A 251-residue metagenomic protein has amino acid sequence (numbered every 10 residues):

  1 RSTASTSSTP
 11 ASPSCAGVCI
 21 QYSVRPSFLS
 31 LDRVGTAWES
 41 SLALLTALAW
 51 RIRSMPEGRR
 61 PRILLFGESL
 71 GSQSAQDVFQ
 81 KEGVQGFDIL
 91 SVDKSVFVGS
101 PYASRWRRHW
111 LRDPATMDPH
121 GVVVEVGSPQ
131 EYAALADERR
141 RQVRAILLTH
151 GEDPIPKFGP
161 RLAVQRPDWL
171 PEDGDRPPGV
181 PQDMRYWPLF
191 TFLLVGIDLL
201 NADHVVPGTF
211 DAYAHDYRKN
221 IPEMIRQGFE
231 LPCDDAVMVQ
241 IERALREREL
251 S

Functional and structural regions predicted by a protein language model:
R1-R60, K81-S251: C-terminal His-loop and adjacent cap/lid subdomain of alpha/beta-hydrolase
L65-A75: Gly/Ala-rich beta-loop-alpha elbow adjacent to hydrolase catalytic centers
Q76-Q80: Short, hydrophobic alpha-helix immediately C-terminal to the catalytic nucleophile
